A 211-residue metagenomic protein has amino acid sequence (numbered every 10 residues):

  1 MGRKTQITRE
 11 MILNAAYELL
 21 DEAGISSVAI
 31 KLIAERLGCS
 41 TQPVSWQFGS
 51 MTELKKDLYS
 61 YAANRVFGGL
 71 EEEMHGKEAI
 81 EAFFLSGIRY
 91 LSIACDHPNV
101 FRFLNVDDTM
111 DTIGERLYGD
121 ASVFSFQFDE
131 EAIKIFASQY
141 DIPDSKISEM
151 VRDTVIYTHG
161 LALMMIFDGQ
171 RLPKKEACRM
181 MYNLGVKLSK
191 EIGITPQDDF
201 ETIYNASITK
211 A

Functional and structural regions predicted by a protein language model:
M1-T8: Short, Lys/Arg-enriched anionic-surface-contact patches
M11, A15, L19-E53, D57: Helix-turn-helix
I12-L20, A62, V66, Y90 (+1 more regions): Short hydrophobic clusters on alpha-helical segments that form packing/core surfaces in small helical domains
L20, L54-A62, L70, L104 (+1 more regions): Alpha-helical DNA-contacting segments of helix-turn-helix folds
D57, E71-N99, V151-T154: Hydrophobic alpha-helical connector segments
E71, H75, I113-Q139, S148-D153 (+1 more regions): Amphipathic alpha-helical packing segments from all-alpha helical-bundle domains
N99-E131, F167, R171, K175: Short secondary-structure transition hinges
V106, F136-V186, T195-A211: Hydrophobic/aromatic-rich alpha-helical bundle segments in the mid-to-C-terminal region
